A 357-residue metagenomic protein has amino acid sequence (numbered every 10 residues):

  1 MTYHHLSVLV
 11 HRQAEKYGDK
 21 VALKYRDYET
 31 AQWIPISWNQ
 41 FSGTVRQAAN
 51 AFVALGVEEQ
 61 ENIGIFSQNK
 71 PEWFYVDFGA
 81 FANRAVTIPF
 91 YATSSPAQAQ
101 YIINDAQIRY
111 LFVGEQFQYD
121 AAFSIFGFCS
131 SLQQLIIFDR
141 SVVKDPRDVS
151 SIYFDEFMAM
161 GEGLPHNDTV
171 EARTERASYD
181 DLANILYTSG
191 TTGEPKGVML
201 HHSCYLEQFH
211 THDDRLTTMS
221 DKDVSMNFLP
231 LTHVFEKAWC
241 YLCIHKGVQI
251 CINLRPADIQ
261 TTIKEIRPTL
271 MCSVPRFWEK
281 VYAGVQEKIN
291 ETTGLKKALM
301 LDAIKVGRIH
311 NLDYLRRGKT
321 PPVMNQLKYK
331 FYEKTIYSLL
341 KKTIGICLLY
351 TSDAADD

Functional and structural regions predicted by a protein language model:
M1-H4, Y119-F123, D145-L182: Flexible, low-complexity linker/hinge segments
L9-V10, A82-M160: Structural core segment of the AMP-binding/adenylate-forming
G18-V21, I137, E162-Y187, E194 (+1 more regions): Conserved pre-ATP/AMP-binding loop-to-beta segment of ANL
L23-F78, S95-Q100, Y153-M158, L200-S203: Conserved AMP-binding/adenylate-forming core of the ANL superfamily
S42-Q47, Y179, V198-T218, S338: Conserved structural elements of the adenylate-forming
A49, E61-N62, Q68-I88, A92-P96 (+3 more regions): A short helix-loop-beta submotif of the ANL/AMP-binding
T188, Y350-D357: Conserved small/polar residues in nucleotide/adenosyl-binding loops
L206-V224, L231-S338, T343: Conserved AMP-binding/adenylation subdomain of ANL enzymes
